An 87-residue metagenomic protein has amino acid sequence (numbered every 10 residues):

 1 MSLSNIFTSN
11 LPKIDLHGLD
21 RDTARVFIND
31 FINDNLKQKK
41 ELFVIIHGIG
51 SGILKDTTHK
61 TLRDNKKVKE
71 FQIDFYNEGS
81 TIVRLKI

Functional and structural regions predicted by a protein language model:
M1-I87: Long, charged, low-complexity intrinsically disordered regions
